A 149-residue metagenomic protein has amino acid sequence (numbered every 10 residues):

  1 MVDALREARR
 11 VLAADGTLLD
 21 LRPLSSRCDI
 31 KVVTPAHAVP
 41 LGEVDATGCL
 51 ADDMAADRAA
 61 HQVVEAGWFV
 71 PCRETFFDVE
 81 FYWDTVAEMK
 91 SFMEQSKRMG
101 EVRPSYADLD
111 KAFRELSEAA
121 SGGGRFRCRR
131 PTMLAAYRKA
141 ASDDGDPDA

Functional and structural regions predicted by a protein language model:
V2, P23, D53-M54, W83: Alpha-helix initiation and capping sites
V2-T17: A short glycine-rich, Lys/Arg-flanked "PGG" loop and its adjoining helix->strand segment in the class I
E7, A59-A60: Residues within well-ordered alpha-helices
A8, H37-L41, K90-Q95: Short, low-complexity, polar/charged sequence segments that are solvent-exposed and flexible
T17-A51: Conserved class I S-adenosyl-L-methionine
A36, H61, R73: Localized chelating/binding microdomains that coordinate divalent metal ions or stabilize phosphate-bearing
G42-R58, T75-F81, R98-V102: Acceptor-substrate binding/catalytic loop of class I
E65-A149: Conserved Class I S-adenosyl-L-methionine
